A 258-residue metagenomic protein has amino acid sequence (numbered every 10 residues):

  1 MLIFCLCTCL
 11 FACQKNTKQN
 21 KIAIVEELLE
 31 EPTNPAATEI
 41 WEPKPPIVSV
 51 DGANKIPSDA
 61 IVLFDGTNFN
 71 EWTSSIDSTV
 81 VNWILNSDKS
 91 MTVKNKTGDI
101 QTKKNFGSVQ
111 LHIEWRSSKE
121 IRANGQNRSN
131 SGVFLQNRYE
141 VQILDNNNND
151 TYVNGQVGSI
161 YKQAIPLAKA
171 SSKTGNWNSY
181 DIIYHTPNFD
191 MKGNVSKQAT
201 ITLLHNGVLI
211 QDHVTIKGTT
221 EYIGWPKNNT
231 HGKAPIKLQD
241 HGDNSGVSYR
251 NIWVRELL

Functional and structural regions predicted by a protein language model:
F4-C5, S196: Residue-level detector of transmembrane insertion/anchoring sites
C5-A12: Hydrophobic h-region of N-terminal signal peptides that target proteins for export in Gram-negative bacteria
C13-L258: Carbohydrate-interacting regions of secretory-pathway proteins
